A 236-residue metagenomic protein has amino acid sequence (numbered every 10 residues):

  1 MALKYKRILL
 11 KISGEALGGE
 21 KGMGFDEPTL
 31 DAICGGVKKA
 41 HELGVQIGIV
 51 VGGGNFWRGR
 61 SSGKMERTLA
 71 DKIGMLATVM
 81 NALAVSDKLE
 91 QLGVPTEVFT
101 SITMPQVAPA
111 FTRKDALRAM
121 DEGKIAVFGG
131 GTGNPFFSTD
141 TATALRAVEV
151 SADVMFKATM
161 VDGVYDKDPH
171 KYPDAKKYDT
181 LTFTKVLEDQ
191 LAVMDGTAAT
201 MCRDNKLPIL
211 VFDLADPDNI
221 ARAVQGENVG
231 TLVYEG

Functional and structural regions predicted by a protein language model:
M1-G236: C-terminal catalytic "cap/lid" subdomain
